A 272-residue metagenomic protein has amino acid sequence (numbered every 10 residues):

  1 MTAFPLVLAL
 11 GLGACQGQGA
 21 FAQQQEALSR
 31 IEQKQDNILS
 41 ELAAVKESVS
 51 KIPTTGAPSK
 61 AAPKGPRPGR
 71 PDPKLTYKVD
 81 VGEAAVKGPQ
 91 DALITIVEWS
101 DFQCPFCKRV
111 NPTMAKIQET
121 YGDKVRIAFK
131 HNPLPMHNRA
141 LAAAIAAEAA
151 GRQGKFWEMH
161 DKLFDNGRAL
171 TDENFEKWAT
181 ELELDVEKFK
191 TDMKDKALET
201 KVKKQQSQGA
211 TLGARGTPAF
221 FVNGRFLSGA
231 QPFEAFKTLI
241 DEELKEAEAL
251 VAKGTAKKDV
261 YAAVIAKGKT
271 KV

Functional and structural regions predicted by a protein language model:
M1-P5: Bacterial N-terminal signal peptides that target proteins for export
A9-K78: Extended alpha-helical heptad-repeat/coiled-coil "stalk" and oligomerization rods
G17-L39, K177-V272: C-terminal cap of thioredoxin/glutaredoxin-like
F21-Q24, L28-I31, Q35-I38, L42 (+12 more regions): Solvent-exposed, acidic/flexible segments
Y77-I94, E119: A short beta-strand-turn-helix
L93, V125-R126, P218: The start of beta-strands in P-loop NTPase/AAA+ ATPase cores
V97-E98, F102-T180, D185, K190 (+2 more regions): Structural alpha/beta surface segment adjacent to cysteine/selenocysteine redox centers across thiol/disulfide enzymes
